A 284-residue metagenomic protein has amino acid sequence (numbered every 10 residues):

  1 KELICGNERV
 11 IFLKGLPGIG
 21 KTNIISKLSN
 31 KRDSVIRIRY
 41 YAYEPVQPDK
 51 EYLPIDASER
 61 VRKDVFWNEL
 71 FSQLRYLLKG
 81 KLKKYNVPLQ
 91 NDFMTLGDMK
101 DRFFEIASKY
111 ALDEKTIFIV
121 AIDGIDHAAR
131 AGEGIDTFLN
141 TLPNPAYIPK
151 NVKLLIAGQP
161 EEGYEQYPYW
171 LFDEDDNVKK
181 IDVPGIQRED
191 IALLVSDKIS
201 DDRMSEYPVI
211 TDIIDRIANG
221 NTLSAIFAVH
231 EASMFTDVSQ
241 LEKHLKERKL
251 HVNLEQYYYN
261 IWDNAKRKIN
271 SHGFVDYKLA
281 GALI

Functional and structural regions predicted by a protein language model:
K1, P17, E242-I284: Winged-helix-like regulatory helical subdomains adjacent to P-loop NTPase cores
K1-N30, K109, A131-G132, T141 (+1 more regions): Walker A/P-loop-proximal flanking segment of P-loop NTPase domains
K14-Q47, Q159-L171: P-loop NTPase Walker A phosphate-binding motif
K50-N86, D101-E105, S196: Conserved NTP-binding/hydrolysis module of P-loop NTPases
L82-I122, L139-I148, I214: Mid-core helix/loop region of P-loop NTP-binding domains shared across ATPases and GTPases
L142-W170: Sensor-1/coupling segment of RecA-like P-loop NTPase cores
I181-V209, F227, H251-W262: Conserved small helical "lid"/interfacial subdomain of P-loop NTPases
D201, S205-V252, Y277, G281-A282: Amphipathic alpha-helical "lid/sensor" segments that cap RecA-like P-loop NTPase cores
